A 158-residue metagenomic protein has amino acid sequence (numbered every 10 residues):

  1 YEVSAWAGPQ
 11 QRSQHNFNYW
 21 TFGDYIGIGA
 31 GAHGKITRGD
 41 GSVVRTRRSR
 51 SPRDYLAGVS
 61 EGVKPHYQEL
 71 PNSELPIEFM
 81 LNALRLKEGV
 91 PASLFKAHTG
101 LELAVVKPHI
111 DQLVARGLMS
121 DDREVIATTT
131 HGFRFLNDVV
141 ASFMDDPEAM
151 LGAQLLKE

Functional and structural regions predicted by a protein language model:
Y1-E2, A104, D121-D122: A local structural micro-motif
E2-L101, E148, G152-E158: C-terminal scaffold of the Radical SAM
R12-N16, R116-L118, R134: Short secondary-structure transition/capping segments
R53, E74-L81, K107, F133-N137 (+1 more regions): Non-catalytic, well-ordered alpha-helical scaffold segments
G100-A115: Short amphipathic alpha-helical interaction segments
V114-E124: A short, conserved structural fragment
V125-T129: Minor-groove-contacting beta-hairpin "wing" of winged helix-turn-helix DNA-binding domains
H131-E158: Short, amphipathic alpha-helical interaction segments positioned at domain boundaries
